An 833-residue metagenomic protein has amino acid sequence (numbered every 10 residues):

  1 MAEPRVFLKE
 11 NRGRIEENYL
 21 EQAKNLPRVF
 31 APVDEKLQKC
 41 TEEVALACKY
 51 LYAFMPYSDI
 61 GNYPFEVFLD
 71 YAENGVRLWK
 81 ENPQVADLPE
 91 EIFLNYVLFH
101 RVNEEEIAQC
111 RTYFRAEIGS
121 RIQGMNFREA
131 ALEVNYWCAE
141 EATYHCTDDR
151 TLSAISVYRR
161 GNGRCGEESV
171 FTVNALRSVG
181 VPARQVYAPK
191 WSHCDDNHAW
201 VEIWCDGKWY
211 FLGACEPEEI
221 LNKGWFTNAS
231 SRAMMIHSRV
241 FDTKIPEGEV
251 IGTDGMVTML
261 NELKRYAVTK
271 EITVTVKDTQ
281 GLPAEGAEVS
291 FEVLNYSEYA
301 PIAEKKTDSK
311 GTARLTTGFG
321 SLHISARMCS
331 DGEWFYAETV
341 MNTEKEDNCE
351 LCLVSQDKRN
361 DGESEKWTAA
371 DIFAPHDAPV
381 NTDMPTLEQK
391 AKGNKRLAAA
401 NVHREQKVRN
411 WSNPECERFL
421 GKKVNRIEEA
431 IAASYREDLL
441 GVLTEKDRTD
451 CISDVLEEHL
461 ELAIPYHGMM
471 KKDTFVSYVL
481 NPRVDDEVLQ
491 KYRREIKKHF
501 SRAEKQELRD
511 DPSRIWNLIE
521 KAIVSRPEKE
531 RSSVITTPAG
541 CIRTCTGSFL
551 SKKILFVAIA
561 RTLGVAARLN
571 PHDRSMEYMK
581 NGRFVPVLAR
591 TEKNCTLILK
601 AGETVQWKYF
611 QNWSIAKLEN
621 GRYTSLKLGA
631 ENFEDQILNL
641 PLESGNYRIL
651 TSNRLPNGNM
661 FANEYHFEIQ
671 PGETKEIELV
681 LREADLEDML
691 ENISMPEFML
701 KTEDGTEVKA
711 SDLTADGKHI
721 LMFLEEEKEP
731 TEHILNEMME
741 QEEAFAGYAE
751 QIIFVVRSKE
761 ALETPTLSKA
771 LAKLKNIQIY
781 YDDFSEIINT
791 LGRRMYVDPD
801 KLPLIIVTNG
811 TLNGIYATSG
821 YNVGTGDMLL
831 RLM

Functional and structural regions predicted by a protein language model:
A2, A116, S120-Y136, H145-S156 (+9 more regions): Hydrophobic/aromatic-rich core segments of domains that either
E3-R160, K390, K395-T544, I554: Secondary-structure boundary elements
K270-G281, C595-V605: A short, amphipathic beta-strand motif
N295-T317, N620-L638: Short, acidic Ser/Thr/Gly-rich low-complexity loop/linker segments typical of extracellular and cell-surface proteins
T312-S325, C329-D331, V340-T343, N632-N657 (+1 more regions): Short Pro-Gly-centered beta-turn/loop motif in secreted/extracellular proteins
A710-I734, Q751-F754: Short active-site neighborhood of thiol/selenol oxidoreductases, capturing the structured segment around
S768-L802: Short, internal strand/loop/helix patches that form the active-site neighborhood or redox-interaction surface
P799-G820: A short, hydrophobic beta-strand/beta-hairpin element that forms part of a small beta-sheet core
